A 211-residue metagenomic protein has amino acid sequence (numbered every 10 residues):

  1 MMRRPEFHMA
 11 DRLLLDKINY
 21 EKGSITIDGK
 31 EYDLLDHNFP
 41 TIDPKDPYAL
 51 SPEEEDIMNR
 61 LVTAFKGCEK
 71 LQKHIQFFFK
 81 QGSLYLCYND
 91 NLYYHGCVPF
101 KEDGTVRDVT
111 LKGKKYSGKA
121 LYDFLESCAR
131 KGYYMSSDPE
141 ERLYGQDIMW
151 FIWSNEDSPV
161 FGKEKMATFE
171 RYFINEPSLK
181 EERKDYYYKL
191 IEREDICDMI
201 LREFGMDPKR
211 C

Functional and structural regions predicted by a protein language model:
M1-C211: Feature recognizes metal-dependent phosphohydrolase scaffolds
